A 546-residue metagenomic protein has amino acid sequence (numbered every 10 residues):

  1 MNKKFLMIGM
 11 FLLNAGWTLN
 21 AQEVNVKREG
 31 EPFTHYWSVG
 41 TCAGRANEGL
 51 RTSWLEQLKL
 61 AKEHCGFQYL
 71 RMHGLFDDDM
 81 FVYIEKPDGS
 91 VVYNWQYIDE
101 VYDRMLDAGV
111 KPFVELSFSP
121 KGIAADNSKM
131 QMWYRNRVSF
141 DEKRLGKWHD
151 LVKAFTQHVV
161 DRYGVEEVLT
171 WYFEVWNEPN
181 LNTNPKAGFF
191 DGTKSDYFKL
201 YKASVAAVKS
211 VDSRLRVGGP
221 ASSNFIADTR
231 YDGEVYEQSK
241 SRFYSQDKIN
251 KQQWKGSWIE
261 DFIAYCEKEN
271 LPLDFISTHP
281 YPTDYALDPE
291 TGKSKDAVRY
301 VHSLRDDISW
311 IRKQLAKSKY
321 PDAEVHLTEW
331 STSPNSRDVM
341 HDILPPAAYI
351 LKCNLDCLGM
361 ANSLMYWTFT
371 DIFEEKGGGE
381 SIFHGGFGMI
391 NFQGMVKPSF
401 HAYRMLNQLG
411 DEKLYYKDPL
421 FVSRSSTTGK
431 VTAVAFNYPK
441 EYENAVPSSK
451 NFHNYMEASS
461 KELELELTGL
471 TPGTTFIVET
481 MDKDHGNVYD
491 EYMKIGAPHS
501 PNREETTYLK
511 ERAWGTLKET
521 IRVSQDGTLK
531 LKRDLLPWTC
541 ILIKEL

Functional and structural regions predicted by a protein language model:
M1-Q22: Bacterial Sec-dependent N-terminal signal peptides
E23-V160, G164-T170, E174-V175, N180-G192 (+3 more regions): N-terminal substrate-binding region of glycoside hydrolase catalytic domains
H35-S38, C65-L70, D107-F113, V168-Y172 (+5 more regions): Loop/turn elements at helix/coil->beta-strand transitions in domains of secreted/extracellular proteins
G40, M105, F155, F173 (+9 more regions): Conserved, mostly hydrophobic/aromatic
A43-E56, D78, S90-Q96, K121-I123 (+8 more regions): Acidic-and-aromatic substrate-binding clefts and catalytic sites of carbohydrate-active enzymes
T193-N354, M360, I382: Noncatalytic carbohydrate-binding groove/subsite architecture in carbohydrate-active enzymes
H326-N451, D482: Aromatic/acidic polysaccharide-binding cleft in carbohydrate-active enzymes
A435-L546: C-terminal beta-sandwich/jelly-roll accessory domains of carbohydrate-active enzymes
